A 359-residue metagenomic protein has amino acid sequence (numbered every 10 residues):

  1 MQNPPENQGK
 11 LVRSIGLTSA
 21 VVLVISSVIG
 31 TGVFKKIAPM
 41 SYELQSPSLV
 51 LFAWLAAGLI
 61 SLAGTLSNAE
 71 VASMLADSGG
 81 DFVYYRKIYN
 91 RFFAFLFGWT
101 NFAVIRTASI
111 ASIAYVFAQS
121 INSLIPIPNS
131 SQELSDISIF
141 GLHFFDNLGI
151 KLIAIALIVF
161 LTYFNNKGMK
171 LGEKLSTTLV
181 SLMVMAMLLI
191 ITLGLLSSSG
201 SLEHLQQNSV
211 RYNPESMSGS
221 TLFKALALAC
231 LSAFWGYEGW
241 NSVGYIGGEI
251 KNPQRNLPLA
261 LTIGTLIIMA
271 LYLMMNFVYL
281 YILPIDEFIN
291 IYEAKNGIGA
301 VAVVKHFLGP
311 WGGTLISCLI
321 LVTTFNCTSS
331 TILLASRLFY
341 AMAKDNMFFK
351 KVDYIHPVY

Functional and structural regions predicted by a protein language model:
M1-A38, Y42-L51, L55, S61-L66 (+1 more regions): Membrane-interface "cap" regions at the ends of multi-pass membrane proteins
N7-L11, K167-T177, E238-L271, A343-Y354 (+1 more regions): Hydrophobic, small-residue-rich membrane helices and short re-entrant helix-turn-helix hairpins that build
I15, S19-G32, I153-F160, P214-A270 (+2 more regions): Hydrophobic, membrane-embedded alpha-helices of multi-pass small-molecule transporters
A38-M40, E70-A72, F82-I88, Y163 (+4 more regions): Helix-loop junctions at the membrane interface of multi-pass solute transporters
P39-Y42, W54, S61-I158, Y163 (+1 more regions): Hydrophobic transmembrane alpha-helices that form the core helical bundles of multi-pass secondary transporters
L59-A63, L182-S197, R255-E287: Selective recognition of specific alpha-helical transmembrane segments in multi-pass small-molecule
V83-Y84, N90, N122-Q132, R211-S216 (+2 more regions): TM-loop-TM module centered on a large, flexible mid-protein loop between adjacent transmembrane helices in multi-pass
A118, G149-Q207, E238, L261-T265: Membrane-interface loop-to-helix entry segments
